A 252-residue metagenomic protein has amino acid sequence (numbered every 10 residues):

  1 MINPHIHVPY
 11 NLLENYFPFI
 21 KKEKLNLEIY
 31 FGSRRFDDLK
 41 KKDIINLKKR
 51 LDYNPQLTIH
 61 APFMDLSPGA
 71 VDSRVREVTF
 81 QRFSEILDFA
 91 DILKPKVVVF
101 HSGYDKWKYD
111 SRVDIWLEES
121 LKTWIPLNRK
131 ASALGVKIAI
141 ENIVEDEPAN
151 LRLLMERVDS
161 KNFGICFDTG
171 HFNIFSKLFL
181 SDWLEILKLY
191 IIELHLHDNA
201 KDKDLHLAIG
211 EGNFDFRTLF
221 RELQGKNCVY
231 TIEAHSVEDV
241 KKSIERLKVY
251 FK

Functional and structural regions predicted by a protein language model:
M1-I2, E14-F19, K96, P148-F163 (+1 more regions): Histidine-acidic metal/acid-base catalytic patches
M1-L87, K252: N-terminal pre-domain/capping segments
I2-V8, L27-I29, L57-A61, V98-F100 (+4 more regions): Hydrophobic faces of well-ordered beta-strands that scaffold small-molecule active sites in alpha/beta enzyme cores
H7-N15, F31-I44, S67-G69, K108 (+4 more regions): Acidic-and-aromatic substrate-binding clefts and catalytic sites of carbohydrate-active enzymes
E23, Y53-N54, L93, A133-L134 (+3 more regions): Helix C-cap/helix->beta junction micro-motif
K41-N46, V75-F83, V113-W124, K177-I186 (+1 more regions): Charged helix-capping and loop-helix junction motifs
L47-P62, S120-A131, F216-E222: Alpha-helix-loop-beta-strand connector modules within alpha/beta enzyme cores
V71-G164: Active-site acidic/histidine proton-transfer and metal-coordination neighborhood in alpha/beta enzyme cores
